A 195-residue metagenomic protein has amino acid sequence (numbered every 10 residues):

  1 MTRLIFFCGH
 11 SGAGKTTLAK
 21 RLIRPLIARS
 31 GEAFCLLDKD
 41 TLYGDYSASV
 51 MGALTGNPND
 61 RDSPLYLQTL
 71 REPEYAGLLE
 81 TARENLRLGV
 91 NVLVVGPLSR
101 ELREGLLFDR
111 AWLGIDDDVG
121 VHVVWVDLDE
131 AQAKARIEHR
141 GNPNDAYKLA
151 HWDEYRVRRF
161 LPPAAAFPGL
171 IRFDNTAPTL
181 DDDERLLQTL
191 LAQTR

Functional and structural regions predicted by a protein language model:
F7: Hydrophobic anchor at the beta1->P-loop junction of P-loop NTPases
G12: Walker A (P-loop) phosphate-binding loop of P-loop NTPases
T16: Walker A/P-loop
I23-P73: Conserved substrate/cofactor phosphate-moiety recognition/catalytic segment in nucleotide-dependent phosphotransferases
Y66-D117: Glycine-rich phosphate-binding loop used to anchor ATP phosphates in small-molecule kinases, encompassing both
D116-I137: Conserved phosphate-donor/acceptor-positioning beta-strand/loop module used by diverse small-molecule
H139-L186: Small-molecule kinase domains that catalyze NTP-dependent phosphoryl transfer to phosphate-bearing small molecules
